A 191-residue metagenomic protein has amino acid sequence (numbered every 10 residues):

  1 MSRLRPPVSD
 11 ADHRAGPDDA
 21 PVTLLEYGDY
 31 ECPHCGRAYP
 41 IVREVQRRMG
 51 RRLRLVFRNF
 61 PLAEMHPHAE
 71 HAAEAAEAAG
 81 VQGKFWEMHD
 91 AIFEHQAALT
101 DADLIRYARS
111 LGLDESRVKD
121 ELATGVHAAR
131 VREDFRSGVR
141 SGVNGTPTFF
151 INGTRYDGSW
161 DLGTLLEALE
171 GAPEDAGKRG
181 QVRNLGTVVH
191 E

Functional and structural regions predicted by a protein language model:
R3-R5, E26-G28, H34-E44, I105-E191: C-terminal cap of thioredoxin/glutaredoxin-like
R5-V22: A short beta-strand-turn-helix
R14-A15, L99, L122, Y156: Short clusters of hydrophobic/aromatic residues that line enzyme substrate/ligand-binding pockets
A15-P17, L25, R48, G142: Generic structural signal for beta-strand residues in well-ordered domains
D18-A20, R51, G145: Residue-level preference for short coil/turn positions at secondary-structure junctions
L25-R109, D114, R179-H190: Structural alpha/beta surface segment adjacent to cysteine/selenocysteine redox centers across thiol/disulfide enzymes
